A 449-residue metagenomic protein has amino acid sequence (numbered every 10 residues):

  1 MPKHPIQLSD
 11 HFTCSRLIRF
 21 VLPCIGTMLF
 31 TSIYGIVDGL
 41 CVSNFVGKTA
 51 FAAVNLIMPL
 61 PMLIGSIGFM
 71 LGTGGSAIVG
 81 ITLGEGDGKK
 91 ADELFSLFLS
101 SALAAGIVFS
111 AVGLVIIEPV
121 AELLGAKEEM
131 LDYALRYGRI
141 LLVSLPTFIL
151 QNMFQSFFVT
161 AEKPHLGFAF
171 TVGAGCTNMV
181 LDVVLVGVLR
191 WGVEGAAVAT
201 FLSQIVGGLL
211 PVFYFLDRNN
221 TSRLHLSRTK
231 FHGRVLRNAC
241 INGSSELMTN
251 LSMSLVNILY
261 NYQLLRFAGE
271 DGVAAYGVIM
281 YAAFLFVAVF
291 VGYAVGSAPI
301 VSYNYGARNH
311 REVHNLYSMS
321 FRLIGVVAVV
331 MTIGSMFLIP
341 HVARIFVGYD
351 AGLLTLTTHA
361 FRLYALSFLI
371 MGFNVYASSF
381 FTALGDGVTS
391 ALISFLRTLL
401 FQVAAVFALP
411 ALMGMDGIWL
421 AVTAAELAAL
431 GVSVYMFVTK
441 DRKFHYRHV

Functional and structural regions predicted by a protein language model:
M1-V21, V79-P146, V188-G243, V301-S367 (+1 more regions): Short alpha-helical transmembrane segments in multi-pass integral membrane proteins
L8-V46, P59-G74, I78, L103-S110 (+5 more regions): N-terminal transmembrane alpha-helices
R19-D38, I140, A174, S203-G207 (+4 more regions): Transmembrane helical elements of multi-pass membrane transporters/channels
C24, M28, L40, N44 (+16 more regions): Transmembrane alpha-helix boundary and packing residues in multipass membrane permease domains and related
I33-F51, A121-E128, V184-W191, L251-Y281 (+4 more regions): Helix-terminus/linker motif at the lipid-water interface of multi-pass membrane proteins
V42-M62, E129-Y133, V193-E194, V235-N242 (+5 more regions): Interfacial/gating helices of multi-pass transporter permease domains
F51-A111, F148-G167, A275-I339, M371-I393: Small-residue-rich hydrophobic transmembrane alpha-helices
G72, I140-V159, G167-N178, A196-L209 (+5 more regions): Short runs within selected transmembrane alpha-helices of multi-pass transporters and secretion channels
